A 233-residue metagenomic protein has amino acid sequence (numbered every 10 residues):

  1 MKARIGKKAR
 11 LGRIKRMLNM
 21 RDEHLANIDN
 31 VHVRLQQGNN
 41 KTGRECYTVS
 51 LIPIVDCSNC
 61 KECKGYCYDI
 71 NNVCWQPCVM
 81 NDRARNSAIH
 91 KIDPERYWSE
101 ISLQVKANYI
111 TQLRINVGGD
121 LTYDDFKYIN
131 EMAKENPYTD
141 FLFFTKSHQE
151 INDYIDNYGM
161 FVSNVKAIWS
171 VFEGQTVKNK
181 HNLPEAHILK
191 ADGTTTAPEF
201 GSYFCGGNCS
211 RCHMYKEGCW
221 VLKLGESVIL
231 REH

Functional and structural regions predicted by a protein language model:
M1-H233: Class I S-adenosyl-L-methionine
